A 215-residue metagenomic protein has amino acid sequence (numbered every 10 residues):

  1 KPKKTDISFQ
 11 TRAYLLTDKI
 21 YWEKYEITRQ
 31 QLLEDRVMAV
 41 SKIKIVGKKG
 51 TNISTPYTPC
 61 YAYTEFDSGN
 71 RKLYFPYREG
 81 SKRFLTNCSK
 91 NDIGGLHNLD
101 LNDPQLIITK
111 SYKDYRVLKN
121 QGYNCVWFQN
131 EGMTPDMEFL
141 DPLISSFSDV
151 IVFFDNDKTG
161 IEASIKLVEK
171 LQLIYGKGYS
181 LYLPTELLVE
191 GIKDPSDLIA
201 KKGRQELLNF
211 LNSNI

Functional and structural regions predicted by a protein language model:
K1-S68, H97-N102, L211-I215: TOPRIM metal-binding catalytic domain and adjacent DNA-binding surface shared by DnaG-type primases
K3, C88-S89, S111, G191-D194: Intrinsic disorder/low-complexity signature
R12, K19, T55, P59-Y61 (+7 more regions): Intrinsically disordered, low-complexity segments enriched in small/polar residues
Q30, R83, G94, Y179-L181 (+1 more regions): Intrinsic-disorder/low-complexity peptide segments enriched for small residues
I43-S146, S164: Phosphate-handling DNA/RNA-contact segment within nucleic-acid enzymes
D103-L106, K113-I215: TOPRIM fold recognition
